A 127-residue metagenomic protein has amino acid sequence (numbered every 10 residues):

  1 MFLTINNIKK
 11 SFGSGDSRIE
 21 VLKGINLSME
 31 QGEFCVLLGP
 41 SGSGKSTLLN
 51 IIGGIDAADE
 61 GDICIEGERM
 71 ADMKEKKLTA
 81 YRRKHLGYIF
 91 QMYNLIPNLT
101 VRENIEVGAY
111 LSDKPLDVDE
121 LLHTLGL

Functional and structural regions predicted by a protein language model:
F2, S11-G24: A short, flexible loop at the N-terminus of ABC-type nucleotide-binding domains that lies
S17-I19, M70-G87: ABC ATPase NBD coupling module
L38-P40: The feature captures the beta-strand-to-loop junction immediately N-terminal to the Walker
G53: Helix-to-loop junction immediately C-terminal to a conserved catalytic motif
D62-C64, E68: ATP-binding/catalytic-site motifs of ATP-hydrolyzing domains
R69, K114-L127: Conserved ABC ATPase "signature" region
P97-E106: Short coil-to-helix segment of the ABC ATPase nucleotide-binding domain corresponding to the Q-loop/switch region
